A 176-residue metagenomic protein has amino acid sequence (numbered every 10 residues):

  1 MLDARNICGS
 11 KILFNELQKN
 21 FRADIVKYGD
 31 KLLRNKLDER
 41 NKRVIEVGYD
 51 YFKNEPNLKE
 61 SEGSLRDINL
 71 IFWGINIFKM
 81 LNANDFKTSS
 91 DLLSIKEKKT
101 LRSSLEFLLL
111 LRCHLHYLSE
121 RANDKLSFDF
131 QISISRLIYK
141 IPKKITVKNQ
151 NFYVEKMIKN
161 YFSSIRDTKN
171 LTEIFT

Functional and structural regions predicted by a protein language model:
M1-T176: A nucleotide- and high-energy phosphate-metabolite-utilizing enzyme signature
